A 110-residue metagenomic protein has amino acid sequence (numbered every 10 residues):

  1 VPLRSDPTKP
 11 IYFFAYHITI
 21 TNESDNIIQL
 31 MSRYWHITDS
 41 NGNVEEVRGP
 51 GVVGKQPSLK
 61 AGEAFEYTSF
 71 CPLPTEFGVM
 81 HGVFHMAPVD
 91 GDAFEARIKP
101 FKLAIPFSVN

Functional and structural regions predicted by a protein language model:
V1-Y12: Low-complexity, acidic Ser/Thr/Pro/Gly-rich terminal tails and inter-domain linkers that flank the onset of structured
P10-Y12, Q29, E63-F65, G78: Residue-level preference for beta-strand/loop junctions
Y12-H17, H81: Short, solvent-exposed loop/turn segments enriched in Ser/Thr/Gly
T19-S24: Asparagine-centered strand-capping/turn motif at beta-strand->loop junctions
N26-E45: Short acidic, flexible loop segments centered on an aromatic residue
D39-G42, G54-A64, L103-N110: Short, surface-exposed linear segments at secondary-structure transitions and domain or protein termini
E45-F77: Intrinsically disordered, low-complexity Pro/Gly/Ser/Thr-rich segments with frequent PxxP/GP/PP motifs and embedded
P72-N110: Terminal connector regions
